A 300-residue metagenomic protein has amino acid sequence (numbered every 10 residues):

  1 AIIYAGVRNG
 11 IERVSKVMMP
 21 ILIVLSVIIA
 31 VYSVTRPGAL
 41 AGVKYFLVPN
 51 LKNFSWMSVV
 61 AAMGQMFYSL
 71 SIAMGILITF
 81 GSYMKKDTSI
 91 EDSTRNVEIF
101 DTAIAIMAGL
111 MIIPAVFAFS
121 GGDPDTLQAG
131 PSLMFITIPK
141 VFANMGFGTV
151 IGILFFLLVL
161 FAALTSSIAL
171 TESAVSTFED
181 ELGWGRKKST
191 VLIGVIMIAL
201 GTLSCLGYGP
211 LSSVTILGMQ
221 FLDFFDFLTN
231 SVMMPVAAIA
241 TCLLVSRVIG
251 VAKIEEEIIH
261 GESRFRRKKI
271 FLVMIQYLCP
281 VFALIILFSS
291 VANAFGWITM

Functional and structural regions predicted by a protein language model:
A1-G10, S71-K86, L160-A174, A238-E255 (+1 more regions): Transmembrane alpha-helical segments in integral membrane proteins
E12, K16-L164, K188-S189: Membrane-embedded translocation segments of transport machinery
I23-F46, F117-A118, L200-Y208, P235 (+2 more regions): Hydrophobic alpha-helical segments and their helix-loop junctions in multi-pass secondary transporters
Y83, I99, V141-M145, V159-A162 (+2 more regions): Hydrophobic alpha-helical bundle architecture
T88, L170-W184, L217, F221 (+1 more regions): Alpha-helical transmembrane segments
F100-I106, T149-G152, F161-L164, F178-S213 (+1 more regions): Loop-to-transmembrane helix boundary motifs in multi-pass membrane proteins
A143, T149, G201-G250: Membrane-embedded helix-loop-helix hairpins and adjacent transmembrane boundary segments in multi-pass transporters
L222-L243, R267-M300: A generic transmembrane alpha-helix motif of multi-pass inner-membrane proteins
